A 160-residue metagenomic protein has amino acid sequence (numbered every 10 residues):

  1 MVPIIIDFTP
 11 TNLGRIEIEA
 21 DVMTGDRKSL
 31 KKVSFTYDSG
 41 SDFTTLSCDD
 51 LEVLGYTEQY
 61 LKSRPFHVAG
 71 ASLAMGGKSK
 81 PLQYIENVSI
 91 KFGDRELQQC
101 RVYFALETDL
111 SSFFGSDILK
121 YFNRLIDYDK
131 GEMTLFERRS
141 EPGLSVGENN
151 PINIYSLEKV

Functional and structural regions predicted by a protein language model:
M1-V160: Pepsin/retropepsin-fold aspartyl endopeptidases
